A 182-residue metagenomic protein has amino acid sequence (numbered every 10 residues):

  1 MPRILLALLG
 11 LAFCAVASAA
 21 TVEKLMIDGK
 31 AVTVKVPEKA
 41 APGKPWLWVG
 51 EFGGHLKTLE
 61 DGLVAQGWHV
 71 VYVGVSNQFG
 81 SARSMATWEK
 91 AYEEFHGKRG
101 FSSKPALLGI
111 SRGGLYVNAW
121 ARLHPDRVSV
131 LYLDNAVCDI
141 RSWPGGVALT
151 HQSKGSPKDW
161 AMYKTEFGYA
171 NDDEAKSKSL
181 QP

Functional and structural regions predicted by a protein language model:
A19-A41: N-terminal cap/lid segment of alpha/beta-hydrolase-fold proteins
P42-F52: Short beta-strand element of the alpha/beta-hydrolase
H55-V71: Short amphipathic alpha-helix adjacent to the substrate-entry channel of hydrolases
F79-G100, A119: Alpha/beta-hydrolase active-site loop
R99-S111: Alpha/beta-hydrolase fold nucleophile elbow
G109-A119: Glycine-rich nucleophile elbow surrounding the catalytic serine of serine-hydrolase chemistry
A119-N171: Hydrolase active-site cap/lid region
D172-P182: Serine-hydrolase catalytic core
